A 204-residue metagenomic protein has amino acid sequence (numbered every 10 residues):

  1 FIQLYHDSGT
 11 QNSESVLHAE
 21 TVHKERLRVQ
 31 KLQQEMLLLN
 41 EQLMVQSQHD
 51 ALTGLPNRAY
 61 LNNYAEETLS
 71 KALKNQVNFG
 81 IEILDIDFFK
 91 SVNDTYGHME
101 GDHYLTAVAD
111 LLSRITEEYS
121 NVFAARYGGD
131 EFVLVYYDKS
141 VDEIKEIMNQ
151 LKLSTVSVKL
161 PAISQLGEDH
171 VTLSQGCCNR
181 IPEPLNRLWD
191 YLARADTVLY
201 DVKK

Functional and structural regions predicted by a protein language model:
I2-N40: Hydrophobic positions within repeat-based interaction scaffolds
M44-N63, L84-H98, T106: Conserved nucleotide-binding and Mg2+-coordinating catalytic segments in signaling enzymes
M44-S47, R58-N78, A109-E118, Y137: Short regulatory alpha-helical coupling segments that immediately precede and/or link into cyclic nucleotide signaling
E67, E100-N121, E131, Q150-L151: Active-site-proximal alpha-helical element of nucleotidyl cyclase-like catalytic domains and analogous helices
D85, F89, V108, Y127 (+3 more regions): Hydrophobic framework residues that shape the active-site pocket of cyclic nucleotide turnover catalytic cores
D94, Y137, V141, K145-N149 (+2 more regions): Catalytic-core segments of nucleotide cyclases and related cyclic-nucleotide turnover enzymes
R114-S120, L153-L166, L199-D201: Short catalytic/binding micro-motifs of nucleotide second-messenger systems
V122-R126: A short pre-motif secondary-structure segment
